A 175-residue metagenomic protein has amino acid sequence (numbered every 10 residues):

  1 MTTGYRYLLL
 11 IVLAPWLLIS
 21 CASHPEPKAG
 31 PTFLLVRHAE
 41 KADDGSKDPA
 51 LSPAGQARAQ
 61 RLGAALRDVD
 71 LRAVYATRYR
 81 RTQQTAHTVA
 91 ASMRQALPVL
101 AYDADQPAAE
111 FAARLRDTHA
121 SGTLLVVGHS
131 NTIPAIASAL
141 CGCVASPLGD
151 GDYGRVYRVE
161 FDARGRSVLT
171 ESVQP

Functional and structural regions predicted by a protein language model:
M1-I11: Bacterial N-terminal signal peptides that target proteins for export
L17-S20: C-terminal motif of bacterial Sec signal peptides marking the signal peptidase cleavage site
S23-S121, I133-P175: Active-site-proximal alpha-helix that buttresses catalytic centers in soluble enzyme cores
T123-V127: Periplasmic-binding protein-like
S130: Long, charged/polar, surface-exposed segments that mediate recognition or autoinhibition
